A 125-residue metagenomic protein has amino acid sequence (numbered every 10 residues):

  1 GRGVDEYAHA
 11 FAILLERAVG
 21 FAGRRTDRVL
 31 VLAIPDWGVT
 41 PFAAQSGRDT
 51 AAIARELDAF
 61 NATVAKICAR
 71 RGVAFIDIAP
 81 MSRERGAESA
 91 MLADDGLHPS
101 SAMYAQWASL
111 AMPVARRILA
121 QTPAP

Functional and structural regions predicted by a protein language model:
G1-P125: Alpha-helical cap/lid subdomain in secreted, periplasmic, or secretory-pathway luminal O-acyl-processing enzymes
